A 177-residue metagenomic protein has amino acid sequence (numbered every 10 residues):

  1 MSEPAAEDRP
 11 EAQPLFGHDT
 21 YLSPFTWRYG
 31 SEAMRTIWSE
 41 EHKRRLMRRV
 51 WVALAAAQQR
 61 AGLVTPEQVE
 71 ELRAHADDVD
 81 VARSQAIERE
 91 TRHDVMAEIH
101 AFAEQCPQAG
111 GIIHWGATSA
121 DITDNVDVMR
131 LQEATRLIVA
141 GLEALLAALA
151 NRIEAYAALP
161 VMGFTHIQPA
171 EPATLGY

Functional and structural regions predicted by a protein language model:
S2-Y177: A helix-coil-helix interface module used to build multimeric assemblies and to scaffold catalytic/cofactor sites
